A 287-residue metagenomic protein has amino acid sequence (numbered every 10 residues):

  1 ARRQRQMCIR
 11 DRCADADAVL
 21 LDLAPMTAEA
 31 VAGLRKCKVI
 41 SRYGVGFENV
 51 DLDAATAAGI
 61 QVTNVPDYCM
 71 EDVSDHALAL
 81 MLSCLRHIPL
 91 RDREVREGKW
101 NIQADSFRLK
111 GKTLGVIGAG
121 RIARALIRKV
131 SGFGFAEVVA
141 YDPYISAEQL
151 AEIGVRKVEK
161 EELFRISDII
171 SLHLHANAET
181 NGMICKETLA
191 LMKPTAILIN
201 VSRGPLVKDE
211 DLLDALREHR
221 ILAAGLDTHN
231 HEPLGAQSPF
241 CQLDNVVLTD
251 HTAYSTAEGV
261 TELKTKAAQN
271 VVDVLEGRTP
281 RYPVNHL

Functional and structural regions predicted by a protein language model:
A1-I9: Single conserved hydrophobic/aromatic residue that forms the stacking wall/gate of nucleotide- or nucleobase-binding
Q4, A14-D15, K36, R165-I166 (+2 more regions): Alpha-helix C-terminal capping/helix-to-coil transition sites in glycosyltransferase folds
I9, L114-V116: Hydrophobic Val/Ile/Leu positions in short beta-strands of Rossmann-like dinucleotide-binding domains
M26-A32, I145-P239: Rossmann-like adenosine-cofactor binding region
T56, T63-H76, N230-L287: C-terminal helix-to-coil terminal segments
A58, P66-T113, A125-R128, F133: Phosphate-binding beta-alpha-beta segment of Rossmann-like dinucleotide-binding domains, i.e., the NAD(P)
A119-G120: Glycine-rich Rossmann-fold phosphate-binding loop(s) that bind the pyrophosphate of adenine dinucleotide cofactors
